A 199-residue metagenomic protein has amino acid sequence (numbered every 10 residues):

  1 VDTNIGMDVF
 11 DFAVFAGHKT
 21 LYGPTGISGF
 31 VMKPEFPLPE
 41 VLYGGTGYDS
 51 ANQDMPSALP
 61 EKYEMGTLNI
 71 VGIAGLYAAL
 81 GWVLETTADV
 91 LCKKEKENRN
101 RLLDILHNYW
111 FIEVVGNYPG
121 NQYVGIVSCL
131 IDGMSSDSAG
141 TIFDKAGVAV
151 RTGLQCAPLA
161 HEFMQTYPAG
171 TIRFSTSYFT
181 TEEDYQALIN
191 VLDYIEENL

Functional and structural regions predicted by a protein language model:
V1-L199: Pyridoxal 5′-phosphate
